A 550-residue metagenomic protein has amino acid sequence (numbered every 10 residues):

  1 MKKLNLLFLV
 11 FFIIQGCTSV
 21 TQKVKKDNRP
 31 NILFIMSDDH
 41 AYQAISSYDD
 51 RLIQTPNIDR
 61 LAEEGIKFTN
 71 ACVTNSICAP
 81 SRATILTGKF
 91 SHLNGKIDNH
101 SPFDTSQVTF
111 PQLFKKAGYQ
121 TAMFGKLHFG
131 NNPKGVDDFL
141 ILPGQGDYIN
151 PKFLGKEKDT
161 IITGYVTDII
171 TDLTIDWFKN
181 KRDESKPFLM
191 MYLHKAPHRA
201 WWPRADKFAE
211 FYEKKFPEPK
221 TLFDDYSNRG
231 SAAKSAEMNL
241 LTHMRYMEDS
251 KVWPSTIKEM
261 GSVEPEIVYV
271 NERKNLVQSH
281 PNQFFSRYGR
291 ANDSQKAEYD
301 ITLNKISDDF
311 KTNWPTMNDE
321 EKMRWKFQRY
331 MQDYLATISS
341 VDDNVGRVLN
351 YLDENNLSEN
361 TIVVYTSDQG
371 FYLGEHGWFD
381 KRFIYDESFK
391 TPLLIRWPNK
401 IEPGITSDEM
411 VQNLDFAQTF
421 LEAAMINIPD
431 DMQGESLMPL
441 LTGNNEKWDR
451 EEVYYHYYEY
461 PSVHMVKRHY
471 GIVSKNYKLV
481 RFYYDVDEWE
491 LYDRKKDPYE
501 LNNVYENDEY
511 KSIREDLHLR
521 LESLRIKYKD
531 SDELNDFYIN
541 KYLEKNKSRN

Functional and structural regions predicted by a protein language model:
K2, L7, C17-Y483, D487-W489 (+4 more regions): Formylglycine-dependent sulfatase
